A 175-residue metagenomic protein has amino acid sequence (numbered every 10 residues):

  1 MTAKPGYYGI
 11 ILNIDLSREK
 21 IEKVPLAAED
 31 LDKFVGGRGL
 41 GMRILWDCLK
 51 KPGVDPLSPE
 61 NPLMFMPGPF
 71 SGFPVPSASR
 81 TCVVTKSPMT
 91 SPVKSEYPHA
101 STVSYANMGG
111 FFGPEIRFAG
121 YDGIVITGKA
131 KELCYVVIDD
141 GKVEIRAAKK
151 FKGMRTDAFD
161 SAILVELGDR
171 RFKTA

Functional and structural regions predicted by a protein language model:
M1-A175: Acidic carboxylate diad motif detector
